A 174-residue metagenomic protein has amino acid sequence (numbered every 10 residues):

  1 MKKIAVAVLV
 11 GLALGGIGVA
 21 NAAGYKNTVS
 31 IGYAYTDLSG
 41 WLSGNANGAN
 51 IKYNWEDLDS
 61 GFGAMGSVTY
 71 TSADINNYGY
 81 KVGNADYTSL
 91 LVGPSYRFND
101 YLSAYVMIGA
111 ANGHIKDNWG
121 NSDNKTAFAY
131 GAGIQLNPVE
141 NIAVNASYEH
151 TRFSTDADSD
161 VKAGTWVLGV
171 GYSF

Functional and structural regions predicted by a protein language model:
K2-F174: Outer-membrane beta-barrel proteins
